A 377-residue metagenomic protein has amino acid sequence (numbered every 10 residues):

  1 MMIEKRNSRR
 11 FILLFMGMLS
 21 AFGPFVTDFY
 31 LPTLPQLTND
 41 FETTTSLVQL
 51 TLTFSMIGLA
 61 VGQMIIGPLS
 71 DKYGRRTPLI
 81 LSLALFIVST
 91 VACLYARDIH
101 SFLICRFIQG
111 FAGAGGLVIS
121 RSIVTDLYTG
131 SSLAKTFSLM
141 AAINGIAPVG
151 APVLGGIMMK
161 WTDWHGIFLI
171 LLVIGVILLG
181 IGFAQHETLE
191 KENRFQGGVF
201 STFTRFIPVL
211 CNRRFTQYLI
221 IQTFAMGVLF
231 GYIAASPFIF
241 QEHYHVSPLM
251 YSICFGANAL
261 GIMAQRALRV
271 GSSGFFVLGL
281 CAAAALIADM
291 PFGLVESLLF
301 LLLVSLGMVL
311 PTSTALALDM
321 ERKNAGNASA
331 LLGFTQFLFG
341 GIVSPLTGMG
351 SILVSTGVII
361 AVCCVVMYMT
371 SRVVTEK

Functional and structural regions predicted by a protein language model:
E42, G74, Y95-S101, A112 (+1 more regions): Helix-breaking motifs and short loop linkers at transmembrane-helix boundaries and internal kinks in secondary membrane
V61-H100: Conserved MFS/SLC helix-loop-helix module at the cytosolic interface between two early adjacent transmembrane helices
L85, S89-A92, H100-I108, G293-L299: Paired small-residue
S101, G130, S138-F183, A235: Helix-loop-helix hairpin linking two adjacent transmembrane segments in secondary transporters
C105-I146: Cytoplasmic helix-loop-helix junction between adjacent transmembrane helices in 12-TM secondary transporters
F183-I207: Flexible cytoplasmic inter-helical loops of multi-pass small-molecule transporters
V270-T312: C-terminal transmembrane helical hairpin of 12-TM major facilitator-type secondary transporters
A315-I352, I359-I360: A late C-terminal transmembrane helix in Major Facilitator Superfamily
